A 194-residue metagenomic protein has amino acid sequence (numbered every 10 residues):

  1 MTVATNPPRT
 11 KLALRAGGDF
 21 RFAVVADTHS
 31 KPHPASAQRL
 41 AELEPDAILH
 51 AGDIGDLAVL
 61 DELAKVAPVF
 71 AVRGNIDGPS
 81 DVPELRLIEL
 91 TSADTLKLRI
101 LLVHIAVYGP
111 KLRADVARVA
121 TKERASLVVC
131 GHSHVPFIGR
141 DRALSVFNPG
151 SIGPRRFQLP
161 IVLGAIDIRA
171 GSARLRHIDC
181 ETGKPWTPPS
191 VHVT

Functional and structural regions predicted by a protein language model:
M1-V69, D77-K97, L159-I161, V193-T194: N-terminal active-site segment of His-dependent metallophosphoesterases
V24-D27, A47-D53, V69-N75, L101-H104 (+2 more regions): Active-site neighborhood of phospho(di)ester-bond hydrolases with catalytic His/Asp-centered motifs
T28-E42, L102-K122: Pre-active-site segment of Zn-dependent metallo-hydrolases
H29-S30, G78-P79, G109, R155 (+1 more regions): Short, small-residue-enriched loops and turns at beta-alpha junctions that line or gate enzyme active sites
P34, K111-D115, Q158, G183-H192: A short, polar/proline- and glycine-enriched secondary-structure boundary/capping micro-motif
F70, Y108-S172, R176: Conserved beta-sheet core of the metallophosphoesterase superfamily
N75, D94, A106, I152 (+1 more regions): Short, flexible active-site-adjacent loop segments at beta-strand->alpha-helix junctions, enriched in small/polar
R169-T194: Charged phosphate-binding loop/patch that engages nucleotide di/tri-phosphates or the phosphate backbone of nucleic
